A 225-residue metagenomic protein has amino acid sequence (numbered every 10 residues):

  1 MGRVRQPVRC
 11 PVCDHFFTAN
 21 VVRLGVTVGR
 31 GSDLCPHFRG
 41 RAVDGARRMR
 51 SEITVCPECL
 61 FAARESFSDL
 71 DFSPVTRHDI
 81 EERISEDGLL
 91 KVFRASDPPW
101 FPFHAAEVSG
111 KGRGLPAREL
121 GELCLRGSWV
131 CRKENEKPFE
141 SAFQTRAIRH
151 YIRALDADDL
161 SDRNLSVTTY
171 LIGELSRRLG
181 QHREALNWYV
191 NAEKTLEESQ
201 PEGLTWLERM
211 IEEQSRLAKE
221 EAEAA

Functional and structural regions predicted by a protein language model:
M1-D79: N-terminal cysteine/histidine-rich coordination modules
F17, A106-R113, C131, Y151-A154 (+2 more regions): Alpha-helical junction/boundary sensor with strong preference for TPR arrays
T76-E136, R163-R178, R209-E213: Amphipathic alpha-helical repeat scaffolds of TPR domains
G112-L115, F139, L160, S199-G203 (+1 more regions): Structural signature of alpha-solenoid helical repeat scaffolds
E134-S141, L179, E221-A222: Structural motif corresponding to the intra-repeat A-B loop/turn of tetratricopeptide repeats
L155-D156, L160-L165, K194-I211: Boundary/linker segments of alpha-helical solenoid repeat arrays
